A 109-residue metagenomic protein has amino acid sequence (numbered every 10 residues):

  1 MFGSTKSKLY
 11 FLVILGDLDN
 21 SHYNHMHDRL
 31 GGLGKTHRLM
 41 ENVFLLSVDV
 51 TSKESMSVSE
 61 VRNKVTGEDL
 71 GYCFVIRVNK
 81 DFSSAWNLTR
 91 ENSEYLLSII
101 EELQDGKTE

Functional and structural regions predicted by a protein language model:
M1-G3: Small, basic N-terminal interaction modules of short regulatory proteins
T5-Y10: Short structural boundary motif marking the start of a folded domain
F11-L12, L45: Short aromatic/hydrophobic contact patches that present stacked aromatics for nucleic-acid/ligand binding
L12-G32: Short amphipathic alpha-helix segments
R29, K64, I99-L103: Residues that form generic nucleotide/phosphate-binding pockets
G32-N87: Short, intrinsically disordered low-complexity segments
S84-E109: Charged phosphate-binding loop/patch that engages nucleotide di/tri-phosphates or the phosphate backbone of nucleic
